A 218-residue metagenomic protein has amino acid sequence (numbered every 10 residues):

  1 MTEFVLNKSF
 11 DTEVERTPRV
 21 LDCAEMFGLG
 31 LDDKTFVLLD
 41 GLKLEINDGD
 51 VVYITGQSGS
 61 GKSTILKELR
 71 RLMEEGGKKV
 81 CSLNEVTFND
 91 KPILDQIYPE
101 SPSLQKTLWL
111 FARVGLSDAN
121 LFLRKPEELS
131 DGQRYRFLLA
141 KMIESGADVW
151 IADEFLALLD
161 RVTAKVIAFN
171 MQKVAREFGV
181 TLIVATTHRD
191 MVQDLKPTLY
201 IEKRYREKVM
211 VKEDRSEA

Functional and structural regions predicted by a protein language model:
M1-L44, A218: Pre-NBD coupling/linker segments of ABC/ABC-like ATPases
E45-G115, T187, Q193-D194, Y205: ABC ATPase nucleotide-binding domain signature region
G115, D131-A152: GG-anchored amphipathic helix commonly corresponding to the ABC/SMC/Rad50 NBD signature/C-loop
L123-Q133: Conserved ABC ATPase signature
I151-D160: Walker B catalytic motif
R161-F178: Helical segment within the ABC ATPase nucleotide-binding domain
F169, D194, R204-A218: Conserved beta-strand-loop-alpha-helix hinge in the C-terminal portion of ABC ATPase nucleotide-binding domains
G179-A185: Conserved H-loop
